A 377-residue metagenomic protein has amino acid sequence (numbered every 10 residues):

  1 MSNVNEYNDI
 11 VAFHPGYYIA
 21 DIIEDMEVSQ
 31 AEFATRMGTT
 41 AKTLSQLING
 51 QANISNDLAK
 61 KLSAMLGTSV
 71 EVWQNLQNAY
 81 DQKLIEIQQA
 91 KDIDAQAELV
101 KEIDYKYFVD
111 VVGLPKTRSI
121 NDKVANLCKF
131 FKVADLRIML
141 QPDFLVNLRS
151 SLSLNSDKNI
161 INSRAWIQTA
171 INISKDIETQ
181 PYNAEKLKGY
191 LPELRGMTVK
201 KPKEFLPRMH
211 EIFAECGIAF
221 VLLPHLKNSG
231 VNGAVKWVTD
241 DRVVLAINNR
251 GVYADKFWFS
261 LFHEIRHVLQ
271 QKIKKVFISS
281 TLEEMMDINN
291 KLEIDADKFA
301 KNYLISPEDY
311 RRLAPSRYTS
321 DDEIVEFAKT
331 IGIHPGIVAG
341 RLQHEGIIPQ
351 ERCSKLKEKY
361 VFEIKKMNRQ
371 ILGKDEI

Functional and structural regions predicted by a protein language model:
S2-I377: Active-site hotspot residues in diverse enzymes, especially metal/ion-binding acidic/histidine motifs
